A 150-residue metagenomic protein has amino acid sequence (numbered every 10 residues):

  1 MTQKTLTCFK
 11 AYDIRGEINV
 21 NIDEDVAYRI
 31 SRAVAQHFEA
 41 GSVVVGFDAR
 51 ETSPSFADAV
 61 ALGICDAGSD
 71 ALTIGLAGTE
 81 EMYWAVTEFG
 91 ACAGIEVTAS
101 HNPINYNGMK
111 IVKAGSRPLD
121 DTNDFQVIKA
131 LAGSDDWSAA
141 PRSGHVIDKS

Functional and structural regions predicted by a protein language model:
M1-V60, D66-A67, H145-S150: An N-terminal, well-structured beta->alpha segment
T2, N107-S150: Gly/Ser/Thr-enriched, mixed-charge loops and adjacent short helices that form phosphate/oxyanion-binding elements
T2-C8, Y12, E96-A99, M109 (+1 more regions): Homeobox/homeodomain signature
K10-V20, E24, G78, I111-A114 (+2 more regions): Generic structural "secondary-structure junction" signal
A33-A35, G68-A71, E96-A99, L119-N123 (+1 more regions): Glycine-rich loops and low-complexity Gly/Arg-rich segments that provide flexible linkers or classic glycine-based
Q36, W84, Q126-A130: Charged/polar, solvent-exposed surface patches and flexible loops
F38-A114: Ferredoxin-reductase
